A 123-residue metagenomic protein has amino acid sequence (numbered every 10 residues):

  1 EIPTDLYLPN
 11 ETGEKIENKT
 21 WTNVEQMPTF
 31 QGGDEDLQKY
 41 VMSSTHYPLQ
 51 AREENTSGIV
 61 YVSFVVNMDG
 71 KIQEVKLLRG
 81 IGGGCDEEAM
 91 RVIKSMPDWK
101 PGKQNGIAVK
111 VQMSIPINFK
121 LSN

Functional and structural regions predicted by a protein language model:
E1-N123: Charge-biased low-complexity segments
